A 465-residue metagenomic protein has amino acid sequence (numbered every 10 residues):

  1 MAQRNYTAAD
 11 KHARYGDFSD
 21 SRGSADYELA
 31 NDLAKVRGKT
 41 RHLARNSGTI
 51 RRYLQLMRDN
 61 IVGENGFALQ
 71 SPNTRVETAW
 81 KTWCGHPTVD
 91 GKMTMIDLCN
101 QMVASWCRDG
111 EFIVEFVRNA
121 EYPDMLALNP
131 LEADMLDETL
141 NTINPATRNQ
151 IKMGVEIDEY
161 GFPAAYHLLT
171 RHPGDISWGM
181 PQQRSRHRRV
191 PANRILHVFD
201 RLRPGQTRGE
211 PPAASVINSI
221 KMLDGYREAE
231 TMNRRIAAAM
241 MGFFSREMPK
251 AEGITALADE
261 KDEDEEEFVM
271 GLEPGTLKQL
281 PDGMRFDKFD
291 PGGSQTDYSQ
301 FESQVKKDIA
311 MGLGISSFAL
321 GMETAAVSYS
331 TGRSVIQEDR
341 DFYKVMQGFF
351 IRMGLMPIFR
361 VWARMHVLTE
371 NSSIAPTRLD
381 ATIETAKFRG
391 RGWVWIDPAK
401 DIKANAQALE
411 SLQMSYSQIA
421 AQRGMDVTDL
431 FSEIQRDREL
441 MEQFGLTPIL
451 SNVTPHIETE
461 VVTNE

Functional and structural regions predicted by a protein language model:
M1-A13, S177-P181, I254-E263, V453-E465: Intrinsically disordered, low-complexity linkers and terminal tails enriched in Pro/Gly and often acidic or mixed-charge
M1-G66, N464: N-terminal-proximal low-complexity accessory segments that begin disordered and transition into the first
H42-R201: Structured, mid-chain assembly/scaffold modules that mediate subunit interfaces within large macromolecular complexes
L56-D59, L98-I113, A214-A239, M311 (+2 more regions): Short, hydrophobic/amphipathic alpha-helical patches that form generic packing surfaces within helical domains
K92-V117, S294-I396: C-terminal amphipathic alpha-helical
M95, V117-R118, R234-M241, L320-T324 (+3 more regions): Short coil/turn segments at secondary-structure boundaries
A192-G332, P376-T377, A386, I457 (+1 more regions): Extended, charged amphipathic alpha-helical segments
Q304, R333-S334, F349-E465: C-terminal anchoring/interaction modules
